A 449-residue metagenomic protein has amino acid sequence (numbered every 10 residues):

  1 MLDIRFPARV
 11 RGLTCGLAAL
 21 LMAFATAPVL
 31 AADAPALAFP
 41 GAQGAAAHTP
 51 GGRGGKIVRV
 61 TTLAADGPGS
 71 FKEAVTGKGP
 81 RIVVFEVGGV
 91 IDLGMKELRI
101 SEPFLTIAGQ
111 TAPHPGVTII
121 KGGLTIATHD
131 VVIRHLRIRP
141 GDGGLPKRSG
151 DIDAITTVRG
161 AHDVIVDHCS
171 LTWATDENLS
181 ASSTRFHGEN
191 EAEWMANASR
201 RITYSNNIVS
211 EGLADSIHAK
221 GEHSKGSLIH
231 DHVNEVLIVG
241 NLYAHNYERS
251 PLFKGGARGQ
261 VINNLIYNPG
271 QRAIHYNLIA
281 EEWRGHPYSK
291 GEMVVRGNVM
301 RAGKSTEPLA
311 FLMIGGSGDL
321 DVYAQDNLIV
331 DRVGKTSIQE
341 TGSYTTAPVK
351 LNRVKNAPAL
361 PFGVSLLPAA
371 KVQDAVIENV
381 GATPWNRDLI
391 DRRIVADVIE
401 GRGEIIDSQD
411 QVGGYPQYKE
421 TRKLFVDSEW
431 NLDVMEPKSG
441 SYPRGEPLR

Functional and structural regions predicted by a protein language model:
M1-V10: N-terminal secretory signal peptides that target proteins for export/translocation
T14-A25: Bacterial N-terminal signal peptides
A38-V83: Acidic Gly/Asp/Thr-rich repetitive segments characteristic of extracellular carbohydrate-active and adhesion proteins
I57, P80-I82, G88-V90, E97 (+13 more regions): Detector for repetitive beta-architecture
D92-E235: Right-handed parallel beta-helix
H114, P140, W173, R200 (+6 more regions): Residues in short coils/turns that link rungs of repeat/solenoid architectures in beta-rich domains
I338-R449: C-terminal functional modules
